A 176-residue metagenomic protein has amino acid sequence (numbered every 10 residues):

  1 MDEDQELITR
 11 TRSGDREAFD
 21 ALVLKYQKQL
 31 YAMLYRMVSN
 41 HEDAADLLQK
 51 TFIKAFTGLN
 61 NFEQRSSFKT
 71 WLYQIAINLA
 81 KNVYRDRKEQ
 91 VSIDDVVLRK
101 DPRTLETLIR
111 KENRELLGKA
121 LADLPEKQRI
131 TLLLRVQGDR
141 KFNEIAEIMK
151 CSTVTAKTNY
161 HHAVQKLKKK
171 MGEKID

Functional and structural regions predicted by a protein language model:
M1-D4, N82, E89-R114: Internal acidic/polar
R12-A21, Y31-K50, T153, E173-D176: Short, charged helix-capping/linker segments at alpha-helix termini
R12-S13, S39, K50-S67, R87-K88: Sigma70-family region 2
K25-K28, R36-S39, L133-R140: Short helix-capping/turn signature of helix-turn-helix
A32, D46-I53, S66-N78: Structural recognition of an alpha-helix C-terminal capping motif at a helix-to-coil junction
N60-E63, Q74-I93, H162: Arg/Lys-rich amphipathic alpha helix in sigma70-family domain 2
I77, K81, Q128, M149-E173: DNA-recognition helix of helix-turn-helix
K119-I130, L134, G138-T155, K169: Helix-turn-helix DNA-binding module
